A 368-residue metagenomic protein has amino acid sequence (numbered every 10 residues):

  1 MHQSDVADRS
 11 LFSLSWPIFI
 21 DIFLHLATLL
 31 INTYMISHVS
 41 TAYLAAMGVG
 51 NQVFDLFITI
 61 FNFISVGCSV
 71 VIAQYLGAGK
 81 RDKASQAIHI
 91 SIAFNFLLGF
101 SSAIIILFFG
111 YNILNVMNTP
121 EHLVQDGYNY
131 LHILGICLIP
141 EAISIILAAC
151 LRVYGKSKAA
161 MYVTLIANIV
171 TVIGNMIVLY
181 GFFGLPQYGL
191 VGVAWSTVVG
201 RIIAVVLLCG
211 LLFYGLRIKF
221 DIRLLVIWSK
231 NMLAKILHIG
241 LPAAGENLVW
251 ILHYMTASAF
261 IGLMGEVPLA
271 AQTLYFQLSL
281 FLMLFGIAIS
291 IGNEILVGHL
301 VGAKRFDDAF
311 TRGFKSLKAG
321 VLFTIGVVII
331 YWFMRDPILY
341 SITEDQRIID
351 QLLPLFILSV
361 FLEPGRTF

Functional and structural regions predicted by a protein language model:
M1-S13, A194, C209-W250: Interhelical loop/hinge segments that connect adjacent transmembrane helices in multipass membrane
R9-S69, A73, L241-L263: Signature of the first transmembrane helix
A27-A45, L114-E121, L179-Y188, L248-F281 (+2 more regions): Helix-terminus/linker motif at the lipid-water interface of multi-pass membrane proteins
T41-Q52, G127, L131, A194 (+2 more regions): Small-residue hotspots at the loop-to-helix junctions and early N-terminal turns of transmembrane alpha-helices
L44-I104, E141-A160, A271-R335, R366-F368: Small-residue-rich hydrophobic transmembrane alpha-helices
S101-H132, G326-L353: Short membrane-interface helical motifs at transmembrane helix boundaries in multi-pass membrane transporters
E121-L147, Q346-F368: Alpha-helical transmembrane segments of multi-pass membrane proteins
N168-V206, R335, D350: Membrane-interface helix-loop junctions in multi-pass transport and translocation proteins
